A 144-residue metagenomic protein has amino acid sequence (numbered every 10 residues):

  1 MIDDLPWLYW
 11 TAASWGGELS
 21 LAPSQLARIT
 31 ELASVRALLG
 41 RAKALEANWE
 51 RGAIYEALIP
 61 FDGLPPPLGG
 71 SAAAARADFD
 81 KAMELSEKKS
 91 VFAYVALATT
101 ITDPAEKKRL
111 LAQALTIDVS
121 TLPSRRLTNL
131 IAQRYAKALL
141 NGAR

Functional and structural regions predicted by a protein language model:
I2-L21, N48-L64, K89-T100, I131-A138: Amphipathic alpha-helical repeat scaffolds of TPR domains
G17-A27, F61-G69, A98-A105, L122 (+1 more regions): Short coil/turn linking the two alpha-helices of tandem helical-hairpin repeats
S34, R41, A77, K81 (+1 more regions): The canonical alpha-helical register within tetratricopeptide repeats
L39, E46, A82-S86, I101 (+1 more regions): Alpha-helical junction/boundary sensor with strong preference for TPR arrays
P60, L64-E84: Outer-membrane beta-barrel transmembrane domain signature
A74-A77, E106-T121: TPR/TPR-like (Sel1-like) alpha-helical repeat modules
